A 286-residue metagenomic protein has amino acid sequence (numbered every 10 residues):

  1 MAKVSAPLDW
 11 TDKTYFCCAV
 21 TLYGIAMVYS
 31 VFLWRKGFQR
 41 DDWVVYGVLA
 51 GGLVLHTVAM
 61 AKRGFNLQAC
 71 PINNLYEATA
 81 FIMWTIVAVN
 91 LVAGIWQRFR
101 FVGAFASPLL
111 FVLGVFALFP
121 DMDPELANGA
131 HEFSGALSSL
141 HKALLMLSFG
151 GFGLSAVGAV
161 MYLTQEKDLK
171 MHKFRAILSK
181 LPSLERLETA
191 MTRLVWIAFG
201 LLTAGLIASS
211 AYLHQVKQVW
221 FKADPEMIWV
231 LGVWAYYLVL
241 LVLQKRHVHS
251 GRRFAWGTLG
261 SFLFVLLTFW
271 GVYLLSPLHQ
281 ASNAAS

Functional and structural regions predicted by a protein language model:
M1-A2, S286: Low-complexity, proline/glycine-enriched hydrophobic segments characteristic of transmembrane helices
A2-D9, E132-F133: Juxtamembrane membrane-water interface segments that cap and precede transmembrane helices
L8, A127, F174-I177: General secondary-structure edge motif
T11-L126, L144-K167, R186-Q215, K222-S286: Hydrophobic cores of alpha-helical transmembrane segments in multi-pass integral membrane proteins
F65-L67, E132-F133, P182: Residue-level signal for pocket-adjacent positions within structured domains
E125-L140: Interhelical loops and loop-helix junctions of multi-pass membrane transporters/channels
L169-E185: Juxtamembrane inter-helical linkers in multi-pass membrane proteins
